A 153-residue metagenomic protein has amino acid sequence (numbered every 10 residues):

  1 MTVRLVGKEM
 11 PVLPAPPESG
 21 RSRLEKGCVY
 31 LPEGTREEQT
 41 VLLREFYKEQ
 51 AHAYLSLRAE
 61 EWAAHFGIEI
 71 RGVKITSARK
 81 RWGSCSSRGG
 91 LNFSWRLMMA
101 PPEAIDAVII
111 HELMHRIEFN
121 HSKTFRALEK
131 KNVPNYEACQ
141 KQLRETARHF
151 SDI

Functional and structural regions predicted by a protein language model:
M1-A107, R116-I153: Active-site-proximal or metal-binding-adjacent scaffold patches in catalytic folds
E112: Walker B catalytic acidic pair
